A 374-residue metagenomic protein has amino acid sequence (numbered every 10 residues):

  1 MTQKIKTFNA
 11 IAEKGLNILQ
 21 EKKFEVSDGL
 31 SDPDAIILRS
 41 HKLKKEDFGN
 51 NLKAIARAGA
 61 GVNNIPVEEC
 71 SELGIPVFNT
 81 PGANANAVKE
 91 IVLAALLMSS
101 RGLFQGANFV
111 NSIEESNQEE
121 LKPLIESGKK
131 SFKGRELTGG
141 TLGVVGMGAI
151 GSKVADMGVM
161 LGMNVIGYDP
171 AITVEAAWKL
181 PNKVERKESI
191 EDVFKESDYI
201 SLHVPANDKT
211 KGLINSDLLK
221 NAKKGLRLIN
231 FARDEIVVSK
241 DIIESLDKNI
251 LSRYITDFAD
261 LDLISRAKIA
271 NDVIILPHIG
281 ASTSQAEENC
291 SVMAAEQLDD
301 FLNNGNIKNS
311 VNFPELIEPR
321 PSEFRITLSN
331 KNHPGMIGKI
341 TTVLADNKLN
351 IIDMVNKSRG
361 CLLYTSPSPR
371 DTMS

Functional and structural regions predicted by a protein language model:
M1-T80, E115, K195, N215-D217 (+4 more regions): An N-terminal-biased, well-structured beta-alpha scaffold segment characteristic of Rossmann-like dinucleotide-binding
K44-E46, P170-A267, S282: Rossmann-like adenosine-cofactor binding region
L73, P81-T141, N309: Phosphate-binding beta-alpha-beta segment of Rossmann-like dinucleotide-binding domains, i.e., the NAD(P)
K89-N108, D156-M163, V292-N306, T341-A345: Oxidoreductase and adenylate-handling cofactor-binding alpha/beta cores
M147-G148: Glycine-rich Rossmann-fold phosphate-binding loop(s) that bind the pyrophosphate of adenine dinucleotide cofactors
G151-S152: N-terminal Rossmann-fold NAD(P) dinucleotide-binding loop
N164, K224-R320, T327: Rossmann-like dinucleotide-binding domain for NAD(H)/NADP(H)
Y364, P369-S374: Single conserved hydrophobic/aromatic residue that forms the stacking wall/gate of nucleotide- or nucleobase-binding
